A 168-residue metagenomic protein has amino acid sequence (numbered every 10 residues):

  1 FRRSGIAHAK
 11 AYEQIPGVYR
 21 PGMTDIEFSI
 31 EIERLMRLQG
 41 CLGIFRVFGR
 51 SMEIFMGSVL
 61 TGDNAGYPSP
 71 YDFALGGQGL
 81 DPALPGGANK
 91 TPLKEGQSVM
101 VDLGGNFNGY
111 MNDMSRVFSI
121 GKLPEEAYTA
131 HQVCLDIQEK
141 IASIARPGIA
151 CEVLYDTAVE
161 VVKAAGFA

Functional and structural regions predicted by a protein language model:
F1-A168: Active-site neighborhoods and metal-handling regions in enzymes and metal-associated proteins
